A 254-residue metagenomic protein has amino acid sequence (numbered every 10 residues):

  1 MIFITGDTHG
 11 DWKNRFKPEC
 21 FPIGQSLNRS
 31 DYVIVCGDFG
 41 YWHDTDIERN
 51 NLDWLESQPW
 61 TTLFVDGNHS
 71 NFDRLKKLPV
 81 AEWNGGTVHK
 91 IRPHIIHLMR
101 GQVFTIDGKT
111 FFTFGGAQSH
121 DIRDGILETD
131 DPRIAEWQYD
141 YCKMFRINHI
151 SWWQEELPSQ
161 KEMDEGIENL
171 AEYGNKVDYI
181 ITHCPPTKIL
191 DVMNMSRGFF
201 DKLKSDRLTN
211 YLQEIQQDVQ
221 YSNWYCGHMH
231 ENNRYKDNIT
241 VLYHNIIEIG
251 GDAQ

Functional and structural regions predicted by a protein language model:
M1-H9, G108-A117, I181-H183, V241-H244: Active-site-proximal beta-strand elements of phosphoester/diester hydrolases
T5, D11-I106, M195, D201 (+4 more regions): Core catalytic region of metal-dependent phosphoesterases/phosphodiesterases, especially metallo-beta-lactamase-like
T8-H9, F39-G40, N68-N71, A117-Q118 (+2 more regions): Catalytic metal-binding/acid-base residues of hydrolase active sites
L52, I167-A171, Q213: Short hydrophobic/charged patches on amphipathic alpha-helices used for structural packing and interfaces
P93, K109-K204: Active-site-proximal loop/helix segment associated with metal-binding centers of metalloenzymes
G198-L203, N210-D218, M229-Q254: Binuclear metal-dependent phosphoesterase catalytic core
